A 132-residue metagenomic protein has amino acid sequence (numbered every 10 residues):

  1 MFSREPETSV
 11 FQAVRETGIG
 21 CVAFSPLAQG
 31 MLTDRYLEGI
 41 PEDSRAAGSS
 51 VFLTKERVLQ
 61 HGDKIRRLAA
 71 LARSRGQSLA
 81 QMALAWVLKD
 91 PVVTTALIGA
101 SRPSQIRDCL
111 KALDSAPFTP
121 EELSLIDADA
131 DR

Functional and structural regions predicted by a protein language model:
M1-D131: Beta/alpha (TIM)-barrel catalytic core signal, keyed to glycine-rich beta->alpha loops juxtaposed to Asp/Glu that bind
